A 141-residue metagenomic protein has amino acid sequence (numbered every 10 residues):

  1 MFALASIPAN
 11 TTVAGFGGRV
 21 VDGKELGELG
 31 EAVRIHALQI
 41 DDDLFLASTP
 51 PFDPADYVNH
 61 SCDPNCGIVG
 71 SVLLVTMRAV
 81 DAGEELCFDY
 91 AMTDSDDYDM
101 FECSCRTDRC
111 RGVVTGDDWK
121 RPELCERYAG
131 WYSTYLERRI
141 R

Functional and structural regions predicted by a protein language model:
M1-G67: Catalytic cores of histone-lysine modification enzymes
C62-R141: C-terminal SET catalytic tail plus cysteine-rich post-SET Zn-binding segment of SAM-dependent SET-domain
